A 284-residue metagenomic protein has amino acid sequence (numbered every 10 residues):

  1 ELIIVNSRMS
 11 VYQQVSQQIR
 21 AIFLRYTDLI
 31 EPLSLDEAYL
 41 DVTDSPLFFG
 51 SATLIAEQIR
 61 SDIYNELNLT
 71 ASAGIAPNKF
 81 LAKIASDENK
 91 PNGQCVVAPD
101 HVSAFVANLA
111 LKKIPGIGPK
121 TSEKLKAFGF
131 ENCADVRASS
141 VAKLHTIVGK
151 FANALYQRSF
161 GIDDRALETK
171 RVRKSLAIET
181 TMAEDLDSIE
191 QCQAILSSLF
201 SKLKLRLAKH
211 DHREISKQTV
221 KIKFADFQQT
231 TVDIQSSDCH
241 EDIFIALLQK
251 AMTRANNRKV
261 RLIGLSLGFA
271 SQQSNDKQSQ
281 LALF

Functional and structural regions predicted by a protein language model:
E1-I147, N153, Q273, Q280-F284: Gly/Gly-Pro- and Ser/Thr-rich, intrinsically disordered tail segments characteristic of DNA damage-repair and tolerance
K126-L262, A270-N275: DNA-contacting surface of Y-family translesion DNA polymerases
